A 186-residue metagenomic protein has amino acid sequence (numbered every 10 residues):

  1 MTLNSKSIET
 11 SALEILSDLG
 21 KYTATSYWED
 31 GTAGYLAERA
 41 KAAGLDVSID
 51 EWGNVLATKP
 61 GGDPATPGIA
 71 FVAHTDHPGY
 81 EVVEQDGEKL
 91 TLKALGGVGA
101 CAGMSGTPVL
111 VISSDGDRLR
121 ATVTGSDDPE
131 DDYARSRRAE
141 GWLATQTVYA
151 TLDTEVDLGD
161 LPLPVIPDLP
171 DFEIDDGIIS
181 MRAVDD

Functional and structural regions predicted by a protein language model:
M1-D186: N-terminal hydrophobic/helix-forming segments and targeting peptides
